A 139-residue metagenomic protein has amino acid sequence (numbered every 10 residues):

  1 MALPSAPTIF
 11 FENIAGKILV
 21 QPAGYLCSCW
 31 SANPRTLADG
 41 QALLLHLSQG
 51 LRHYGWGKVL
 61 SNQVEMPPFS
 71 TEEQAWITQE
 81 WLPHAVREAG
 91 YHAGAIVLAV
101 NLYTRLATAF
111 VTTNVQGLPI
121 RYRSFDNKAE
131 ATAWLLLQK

Functional and structural regions predicted by a protein language model:
M1-K139: Amphipathic, Lys/Arg-enriched alpha-helical "gate/interface" segment within cytosolic domains that mediates
